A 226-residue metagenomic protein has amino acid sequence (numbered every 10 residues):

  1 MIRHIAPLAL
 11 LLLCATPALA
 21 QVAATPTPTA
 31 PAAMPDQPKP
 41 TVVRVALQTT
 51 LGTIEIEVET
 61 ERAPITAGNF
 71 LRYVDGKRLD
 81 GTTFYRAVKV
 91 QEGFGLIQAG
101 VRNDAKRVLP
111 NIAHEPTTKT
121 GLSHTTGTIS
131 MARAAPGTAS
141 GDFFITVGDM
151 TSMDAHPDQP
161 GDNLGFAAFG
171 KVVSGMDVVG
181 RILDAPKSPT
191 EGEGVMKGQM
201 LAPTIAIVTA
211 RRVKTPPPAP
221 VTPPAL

Functional and structural regions predicted by a protein language model:
I2, A20-L226: Cyclophilin-like peptidyl-prolyl cis-trans isomerases
I5-P17: Bacterial N-terminal signal peptides
